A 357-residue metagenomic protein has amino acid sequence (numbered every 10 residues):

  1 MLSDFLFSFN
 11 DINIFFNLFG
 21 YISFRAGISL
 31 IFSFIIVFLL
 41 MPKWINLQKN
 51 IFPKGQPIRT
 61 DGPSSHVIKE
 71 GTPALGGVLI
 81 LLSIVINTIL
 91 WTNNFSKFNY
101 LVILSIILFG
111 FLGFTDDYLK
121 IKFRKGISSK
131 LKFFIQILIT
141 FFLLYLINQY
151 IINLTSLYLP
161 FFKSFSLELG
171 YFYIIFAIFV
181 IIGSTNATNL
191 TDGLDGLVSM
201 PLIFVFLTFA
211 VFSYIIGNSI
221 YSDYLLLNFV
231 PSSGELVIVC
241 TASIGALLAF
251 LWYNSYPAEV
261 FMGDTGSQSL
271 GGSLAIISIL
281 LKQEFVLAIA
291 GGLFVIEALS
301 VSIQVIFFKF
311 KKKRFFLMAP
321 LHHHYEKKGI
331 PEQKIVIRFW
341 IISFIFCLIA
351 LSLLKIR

Functional and structural regions predicted by a protein language model:
L2-V295: "…together with the soluble PPM/PP2C metallo-phosphatase catalytic core" -> "…together with the soluble PPM/PP2C
P42, K49-G62, G292-R338: Membrane-proximal soluble regions of multi-pass membrane proteins
V205-T208, S300, F346: Membrane-embedded alpha-helical transmembrane segments of multi-pass integral membrane proteins
F212, Y253-V260, L270, S278 (+9 more regions): Hydrophobic alpha-helix feature that most strongly marks membrane-spanning transmembrane helices and their immediate
K334-L354: Final/C-terminal transmembrane alpha-helix of multipass membrane proteins
